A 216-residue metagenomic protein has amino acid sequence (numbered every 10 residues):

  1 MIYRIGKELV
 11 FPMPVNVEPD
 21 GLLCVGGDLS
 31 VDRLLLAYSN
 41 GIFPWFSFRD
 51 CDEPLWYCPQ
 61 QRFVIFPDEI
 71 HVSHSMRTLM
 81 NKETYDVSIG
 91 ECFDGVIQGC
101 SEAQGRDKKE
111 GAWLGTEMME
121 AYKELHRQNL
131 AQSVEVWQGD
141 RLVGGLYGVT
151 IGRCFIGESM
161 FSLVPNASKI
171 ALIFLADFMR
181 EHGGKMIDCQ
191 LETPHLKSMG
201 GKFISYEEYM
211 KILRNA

Functional and structural regions predicted by a protein language model:
M1-A216: N-acyltransferase acceptor-side catalytic subdomain
